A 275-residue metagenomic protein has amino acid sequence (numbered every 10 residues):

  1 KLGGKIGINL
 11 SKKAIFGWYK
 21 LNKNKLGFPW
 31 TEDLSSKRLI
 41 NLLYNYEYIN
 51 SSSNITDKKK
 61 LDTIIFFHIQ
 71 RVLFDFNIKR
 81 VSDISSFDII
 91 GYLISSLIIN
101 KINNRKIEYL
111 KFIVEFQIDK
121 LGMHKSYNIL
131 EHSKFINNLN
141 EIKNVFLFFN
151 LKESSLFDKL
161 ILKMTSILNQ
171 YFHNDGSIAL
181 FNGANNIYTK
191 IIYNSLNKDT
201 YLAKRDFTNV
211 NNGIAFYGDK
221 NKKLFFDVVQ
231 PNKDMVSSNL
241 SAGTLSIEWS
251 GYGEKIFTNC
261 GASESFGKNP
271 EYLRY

Functional and structural regions predicted by a protein language model:
K1-K159: Aromatic-lined, polymer-binding surfaces characteristic of secreted/periplasmic polysaccharide-degrading enzymes
W18, K106, L110, Y188-D199 (+1 more regions): Generic structural signal of hydrophobic/aromatic residues within well-ordered alpha-helices of folded domains
K23, D57, N77, N103 (+6 more regions): Sparse, context-dependent recognition of short Cys/His-centered cofactor- or disulfide-binding micro-motifs
W30, S35, S237, S241 (+1 more regions): Short alpha-helix boundary/capping segments
D119-A262: Carbohydrate-active enzyme catalytic cores, enriched for enzymes that act on polyanionic acidic polysaccharides
F257-Y275: C-terminal, non-catalytic macromolecule-binding modules
